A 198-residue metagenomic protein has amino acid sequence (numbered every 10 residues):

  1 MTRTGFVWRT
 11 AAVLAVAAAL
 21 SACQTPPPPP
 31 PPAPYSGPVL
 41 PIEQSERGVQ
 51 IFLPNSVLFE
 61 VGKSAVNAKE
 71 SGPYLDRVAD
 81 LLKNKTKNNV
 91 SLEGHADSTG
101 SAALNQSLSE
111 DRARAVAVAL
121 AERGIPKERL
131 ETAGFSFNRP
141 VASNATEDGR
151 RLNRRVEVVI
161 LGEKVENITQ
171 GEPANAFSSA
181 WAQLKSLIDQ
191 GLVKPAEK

Functional and structural regions predicted by a protein language model:
M1-A12: Bacterial N-terminal signal peptides that target proteins for export
A19-A22: C-terminal motif of bacterial Sec signal peptides marking the signal peptidase cleavage site
Q24-P26: Bacterial signal peptide processing site
P28-L53: Post-signal peptide N-terminal segment of mature Sec-exported envelope proteins
E43-Q44, F59-E93, E166: Periplasmic peptidoglycan-binding/anchoring modules of Gram-negative envelope and division proteins
V49, N88-V90, L130, V156: Conserved beta-strand core positions
Q50, S56, E157-V159: Residues embedded in well-ordered beta-strands
H95-K198: Periplasmic OmpA-like peptidoglycan-binding domain that tethers envelope proteins to the cell wall
